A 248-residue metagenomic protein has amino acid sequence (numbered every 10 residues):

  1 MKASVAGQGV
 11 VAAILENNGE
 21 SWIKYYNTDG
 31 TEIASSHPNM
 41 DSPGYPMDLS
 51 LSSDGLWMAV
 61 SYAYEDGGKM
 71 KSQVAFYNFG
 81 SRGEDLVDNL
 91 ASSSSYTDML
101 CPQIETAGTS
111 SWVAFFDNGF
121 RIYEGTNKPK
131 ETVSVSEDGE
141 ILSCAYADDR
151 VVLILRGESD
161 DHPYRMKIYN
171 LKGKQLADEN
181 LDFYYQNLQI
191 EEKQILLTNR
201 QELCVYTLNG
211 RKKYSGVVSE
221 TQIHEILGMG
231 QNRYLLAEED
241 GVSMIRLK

Functional and structural regions predicted by a protein language model:
M1, T31-M40, G83-S95, K128-V135 (+2 more regions): A short beta-strand motif characteristic of beta-propeller blades
M1-Q8, D41-S52, L90-E105, V135-D149 (+2 more regions): Repeated scaffold domains used in trafficking and secretory/extracellular systems, primarily beta-propellers
V10-A12, L56-M58, S111-V113, V151-V152 (+2 more regions): Hydrophobic beta-strand positions that form the internal "hydrophobic ladder" of WD40/Gbeta-like beta-propeller blades
A13-E16, V60-Y64, F115-F116, I154-G157 (+2 more regions): Recurrent small/Gly-Pro-centered beta-turn motifs in extracellular repeat architectures
G19-Y25, D66-Y77, D117-E124, D160-K167 (+2 more regions): Structural motif
N27-G30, N78-R82, E124-K128, Y169-K172 (+2 more regions): Short loop/turn segments that connect beta-strands within beta-propeller blades
G44, L49-N127: Solenoidal tandem-repeat scaffolds enriched in leucines and small polar residues
K130-Q222: Intrinsically disordered, low-complexity segments enriched in Gly and acidic/Ser/Thr residues that form flexible
